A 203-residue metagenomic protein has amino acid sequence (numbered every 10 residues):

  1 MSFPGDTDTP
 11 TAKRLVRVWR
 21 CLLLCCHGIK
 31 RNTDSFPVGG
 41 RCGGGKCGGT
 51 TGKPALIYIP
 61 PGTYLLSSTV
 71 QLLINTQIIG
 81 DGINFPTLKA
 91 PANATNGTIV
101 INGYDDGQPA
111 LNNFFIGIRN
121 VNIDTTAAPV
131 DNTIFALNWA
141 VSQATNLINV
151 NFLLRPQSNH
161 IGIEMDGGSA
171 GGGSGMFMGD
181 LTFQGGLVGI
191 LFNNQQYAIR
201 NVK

Functional and structural regions predicted by a protein language model:
M1-L56, L65-Q77, D81-A128, T133-A136 (+5 more regions): Extracellular "leader-to-stem" segments immediately downstream of a signal peptide or signal-anchor in secreted/lumenal
P60-G62: A secondary-structure boundary/capping signal
